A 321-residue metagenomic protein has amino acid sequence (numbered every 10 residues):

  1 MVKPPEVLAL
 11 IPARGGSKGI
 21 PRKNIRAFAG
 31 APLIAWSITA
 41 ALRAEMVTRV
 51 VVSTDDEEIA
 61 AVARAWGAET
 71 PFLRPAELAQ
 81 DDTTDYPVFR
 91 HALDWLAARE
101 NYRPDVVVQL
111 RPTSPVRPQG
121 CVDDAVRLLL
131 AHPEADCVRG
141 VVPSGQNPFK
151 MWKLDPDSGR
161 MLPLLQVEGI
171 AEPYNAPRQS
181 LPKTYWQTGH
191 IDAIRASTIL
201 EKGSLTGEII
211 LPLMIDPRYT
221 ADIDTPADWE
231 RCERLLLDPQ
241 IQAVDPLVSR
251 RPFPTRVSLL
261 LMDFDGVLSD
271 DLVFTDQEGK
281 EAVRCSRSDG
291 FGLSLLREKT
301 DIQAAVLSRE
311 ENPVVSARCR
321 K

Functional and structural regions predicted by a protein language model:
V2, K183-P252: Conserved alpha/beta core of the MobA/IspD/sugar-nucleotide pyrophosphorylase nucleotidyltransferase superfamily
K3-L8, V257-S258: Extreme N-terminal starter segment of soluble prokaryotic enzymes
E6-S53, V283-S286: N-terminal glycine-rich phosphate-binding loop and ensuing alpha1 helix
T54-A61, E311-A317: Short, glycine/polar-rich helix-capping loops at beta-to-alpha or helix-loop-helix junctions that flank or form
E58-V108, D123-D124: Short phosphate-binding loop-to-helix
A76, P112-S114, F264: Short acidic donor-binding/metal-coordinating loop in glycosyltransferase active sites
P87, H91, P115-E208, I215: Conserved core of the sugar-phosphate nucleotidyltransferase
V248-K321: Alpha-helical substrate-recognition element adjacent to the catalytic core
